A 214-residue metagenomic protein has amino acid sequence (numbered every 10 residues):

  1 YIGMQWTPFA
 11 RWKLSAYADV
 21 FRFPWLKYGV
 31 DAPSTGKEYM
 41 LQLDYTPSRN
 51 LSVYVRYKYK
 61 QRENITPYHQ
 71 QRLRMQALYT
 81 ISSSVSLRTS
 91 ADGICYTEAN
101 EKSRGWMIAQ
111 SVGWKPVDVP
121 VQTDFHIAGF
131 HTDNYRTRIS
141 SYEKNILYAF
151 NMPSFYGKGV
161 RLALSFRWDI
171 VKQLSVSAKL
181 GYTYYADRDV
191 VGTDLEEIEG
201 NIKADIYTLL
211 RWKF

Functional and structural regions predicted by a protein language model:
Y1-F214: Exposed, low-structure sequence patches enriched in small/polar residues
